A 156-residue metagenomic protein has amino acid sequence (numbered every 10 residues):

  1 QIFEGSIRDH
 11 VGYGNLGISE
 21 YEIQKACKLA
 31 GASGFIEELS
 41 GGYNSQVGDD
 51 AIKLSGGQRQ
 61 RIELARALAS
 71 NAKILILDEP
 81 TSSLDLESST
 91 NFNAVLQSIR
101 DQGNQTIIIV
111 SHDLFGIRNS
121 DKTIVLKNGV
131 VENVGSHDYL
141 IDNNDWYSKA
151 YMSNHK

Functional and structural regions predicted by a protein language model:
R8-D49, N93-A94, Q102, D142: ABC ATPase nucleotide-binding domain helical subdomain, centered on the C-loop/LSGGQ "ABC signature"
S33-I62, L84, K156: ABC-fold ATPase nucleotide-binding domain signature/coupling loops
E38-L39, N104, D113, R118-K156: C-terminal portion of ABC ATPase nucleotide-binding domains
L64, V110: Hydrophobic anchor residue at the start of the ABC signature
S70: Conserved signature/switch motifs of ABC ATPase nucleotide-binding domains
L75-E79: Catalytic Walker B motif of ABC-type/P-loop ATPase nucleotide-binding domains
S89-Q102, F115: Helical segment within the ABC ATPase nucleotide-binding domain
